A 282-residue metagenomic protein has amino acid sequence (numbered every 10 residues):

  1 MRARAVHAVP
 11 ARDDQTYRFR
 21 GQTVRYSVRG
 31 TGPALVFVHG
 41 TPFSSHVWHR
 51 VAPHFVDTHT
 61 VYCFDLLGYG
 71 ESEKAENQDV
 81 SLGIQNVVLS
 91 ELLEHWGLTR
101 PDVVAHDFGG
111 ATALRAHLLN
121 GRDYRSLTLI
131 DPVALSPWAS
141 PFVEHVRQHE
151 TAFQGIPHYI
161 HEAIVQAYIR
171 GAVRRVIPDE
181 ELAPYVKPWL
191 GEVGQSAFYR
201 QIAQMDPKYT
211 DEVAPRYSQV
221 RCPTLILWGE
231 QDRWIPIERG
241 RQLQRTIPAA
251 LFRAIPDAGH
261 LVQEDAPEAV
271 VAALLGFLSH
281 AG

Functional and structural regions predicted by a protein language model:
V28-E71: Conserved HGGG/HGGXW glycine-rich cap/lid loop of the alpha/beta-hydrolase fold
R29, Y62-A105, A272: Active-site loop/oxyanion-hole signature of alpha/beta-hydrolase fold enzymes
A105, G109, A113: Gly/Ala-rich beta-loop-alpha elbow adjacent to hydrolase catalytic centers
L118, Y124-I156: Flexible "cap/lid" loop of the alpha/beta hydrolase fold
W138-S140, H158-Q219: Conserved alpha/beta-hydrolase catalytic His-Asp/Glu region
V220, I226-W228: Short beta-strand/loop motif that positions the catalytic acidic residue of the alpha/beta-hydrolase fold
Q231-I235: Acidic catalytic loop of the alpha/beta-hydrolase fold
A250-G282: Catalytic active-site module of serine/aspartate enzymes centered on a nucleophile-bearing elbow/loop
